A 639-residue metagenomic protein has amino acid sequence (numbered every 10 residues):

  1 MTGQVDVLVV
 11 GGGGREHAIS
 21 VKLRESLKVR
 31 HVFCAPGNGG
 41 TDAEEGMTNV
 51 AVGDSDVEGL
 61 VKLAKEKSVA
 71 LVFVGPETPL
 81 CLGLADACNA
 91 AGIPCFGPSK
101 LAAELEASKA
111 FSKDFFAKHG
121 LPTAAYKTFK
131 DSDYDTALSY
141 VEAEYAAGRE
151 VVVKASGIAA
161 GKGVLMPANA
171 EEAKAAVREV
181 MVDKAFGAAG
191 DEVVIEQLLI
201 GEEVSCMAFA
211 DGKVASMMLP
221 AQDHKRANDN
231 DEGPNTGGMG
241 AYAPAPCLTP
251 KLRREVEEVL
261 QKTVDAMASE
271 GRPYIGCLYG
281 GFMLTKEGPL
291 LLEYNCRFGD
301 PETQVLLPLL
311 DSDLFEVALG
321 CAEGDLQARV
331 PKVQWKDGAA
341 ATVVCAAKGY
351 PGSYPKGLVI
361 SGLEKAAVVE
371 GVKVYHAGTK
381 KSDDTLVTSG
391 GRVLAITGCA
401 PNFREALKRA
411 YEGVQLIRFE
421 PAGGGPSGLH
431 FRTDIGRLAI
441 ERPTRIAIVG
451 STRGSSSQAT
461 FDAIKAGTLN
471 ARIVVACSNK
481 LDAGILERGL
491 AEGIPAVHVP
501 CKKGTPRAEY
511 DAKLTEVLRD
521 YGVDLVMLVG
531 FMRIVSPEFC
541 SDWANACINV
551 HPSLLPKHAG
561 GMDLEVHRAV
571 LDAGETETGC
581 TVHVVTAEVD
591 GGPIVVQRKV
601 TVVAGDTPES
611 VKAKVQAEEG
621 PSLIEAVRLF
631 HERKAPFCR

Functional and structural regions predicted by a protein language model:
M1-K100: ATP-binding N-terminal substructure of ATP-dependent carboxylate-amine bond-forming enzymes
G3-D42, P443-G484, R488: N-terminal Rossmann-like dinucleotide-binding module
L8-V9, L105-V194, Q222, P246-K262: Active-site nucleotide/adenylate-binding loops and adjacent lid/helix of ATP-dependent enzymes
G163-L306: Internal nucleotide-binding/catalytic subdomain
V256-L278, N295-V369: Active-site "cap" helix and flanking loop/linker of ATP-utilizing ligase/carboxylase catalytic domains
K356-A395: Generic long, charged, amphipathic alpha-helical segments
T379-S382, V387-P443: Generic C-terminus detector
A463, L525, V529-C638: Donor/substrate-binding cores of folate-linked one-carbon enzymes
